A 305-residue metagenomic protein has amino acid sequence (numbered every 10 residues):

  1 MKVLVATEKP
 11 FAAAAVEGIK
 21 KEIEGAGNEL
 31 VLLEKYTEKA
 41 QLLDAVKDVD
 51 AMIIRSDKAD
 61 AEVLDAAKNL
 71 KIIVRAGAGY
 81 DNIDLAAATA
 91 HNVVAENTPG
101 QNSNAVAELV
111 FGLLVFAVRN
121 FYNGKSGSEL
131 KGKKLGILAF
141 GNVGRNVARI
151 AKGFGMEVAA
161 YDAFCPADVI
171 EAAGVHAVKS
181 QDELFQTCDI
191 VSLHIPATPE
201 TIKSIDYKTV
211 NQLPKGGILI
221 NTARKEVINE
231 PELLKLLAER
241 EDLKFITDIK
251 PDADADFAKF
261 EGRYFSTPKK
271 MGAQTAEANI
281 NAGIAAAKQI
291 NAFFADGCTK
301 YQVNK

Functional and structural regions predicted by a protein language model:
M1-V49, E157, D168, F294: N-terminal glycine-/charge-rich "phosphate-binding" loop or analogous flexible N-terminal tail
K2, T7, A14-E17, G25 (+4 more regions): C-terminal helix-to-coil terminal segments
V5, I53-I54, R75, S192-L193 (+3 more regions): Redox-cofactor binding/interface segments in oxidoreductases and associated redox assembly factors
A6-P10, E34, S56, T222 (+1 more regions): Structural motif
V31, D50-G127: Phosphate/diphosphate ligand-binding glycine-rich loop within oxidoreductases
K47, A61-L64, C165-K259: Rossmann-like adenosine-cofactor binding region
L70, K131-K134, Y207, G216: Phosphate-coordination loops involved in phosphoryl transfer and adenosine-cofactor binding
H91-G153, A160, D168, F293 (+1 more regions): Phosphate-binding beta-alpha-beta segment of Rossmann-like dinucleotide-binding domains, i.e., the NAD(P)
